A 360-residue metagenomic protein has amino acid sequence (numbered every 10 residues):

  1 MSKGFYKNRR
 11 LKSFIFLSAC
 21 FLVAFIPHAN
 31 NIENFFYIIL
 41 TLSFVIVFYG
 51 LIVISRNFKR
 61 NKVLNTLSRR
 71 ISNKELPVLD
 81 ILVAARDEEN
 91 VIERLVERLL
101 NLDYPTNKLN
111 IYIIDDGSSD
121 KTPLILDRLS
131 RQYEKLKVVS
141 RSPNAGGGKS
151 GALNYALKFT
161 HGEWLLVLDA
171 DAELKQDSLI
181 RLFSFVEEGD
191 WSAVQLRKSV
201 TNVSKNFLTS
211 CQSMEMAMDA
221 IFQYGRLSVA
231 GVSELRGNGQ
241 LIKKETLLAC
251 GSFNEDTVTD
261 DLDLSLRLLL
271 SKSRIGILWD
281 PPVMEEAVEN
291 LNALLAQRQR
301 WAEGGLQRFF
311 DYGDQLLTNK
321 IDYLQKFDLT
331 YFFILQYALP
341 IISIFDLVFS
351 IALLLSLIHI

Functional and structural regions predicted by a protein language model:
M1-F14, I32, F58-I71, A230 (+1 more regions): Basic/Trp-rich segment in TM-proximal cytosolic loops or flexible interdomain/linker regions
F48-K108: N-terminal signal-anchor transmembrane helix
P77-D80, N110, L248, D263: Cell-envelope/extracellular polymer assembly enzymes that use nucleotide-activated donors
D115-L124, P143-A145: A conserved acidic beta->alpha catalytic loop
S130, E134-E163, Q176-V258, L295 (+1 more regions): Long helical/loop segments within the catalytic core of UDP-sugar-dependent glycosyltransferases, especially the large
V258-L264: Acidic donor-binding loop at a coil-to-helix junction in glycosyltransferase catalytic cores that engages
S265-M284: Catalytic donor-sugar/metal-binding loop of nucleotide-sugar-dependent glycosyltransferases
